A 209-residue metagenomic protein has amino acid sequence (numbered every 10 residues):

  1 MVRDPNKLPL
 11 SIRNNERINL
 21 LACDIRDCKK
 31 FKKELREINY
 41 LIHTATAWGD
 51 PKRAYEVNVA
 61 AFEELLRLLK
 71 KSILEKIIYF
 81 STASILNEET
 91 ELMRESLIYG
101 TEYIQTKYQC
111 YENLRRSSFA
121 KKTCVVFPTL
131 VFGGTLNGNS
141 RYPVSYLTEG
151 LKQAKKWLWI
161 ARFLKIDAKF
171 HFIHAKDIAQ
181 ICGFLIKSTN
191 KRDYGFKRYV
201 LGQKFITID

Functional and structural regions predicted by a protein language model:
M1-N6, D24-I25: N-terminal Rossmann-fold cofactor-binding loop
N15-A60, E64, L86-E91: NAD(P)H-binding glycine-rich loop region in Rossmannoid oxidoreductase-like domains and their noncatalytic homologs
Y55-V59, S96-R116, S140-Y142, A168-I173 (+1 more regions): Short-chain dehydrogenase/reductase
A60-T106, C124: Conserved Rossmann-fold NAD(P)-dependent oxidoreductase catalytic core, especially the SDR/UDP-sugar
N113-G138: Conserved beta-loop-beta element that borders a ligand/cofactor-binding pocket
G133-G150, L185-R198: Glycine/proline-rich active-site loop of Rossmann-fold NAD(P)-dependent oxidoreductases
E149-I173, D193: A conserved pocket-lining segment of Rossmann-fold NAD(P)-dependent short-chain dehydrogenase/reductase
A168-K169, I173-D209: Mid/C-terminal beta-alpha module of Rossmann-like enzyme folds, strongest in SDR-family dehydrogenases/epimerases
